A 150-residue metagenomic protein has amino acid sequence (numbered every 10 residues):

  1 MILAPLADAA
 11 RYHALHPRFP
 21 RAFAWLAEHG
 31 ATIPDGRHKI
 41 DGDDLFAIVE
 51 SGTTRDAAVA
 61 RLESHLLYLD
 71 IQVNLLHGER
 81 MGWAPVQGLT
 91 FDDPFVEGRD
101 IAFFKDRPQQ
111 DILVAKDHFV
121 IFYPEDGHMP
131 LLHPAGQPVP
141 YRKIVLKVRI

Functional and structural regions predicted by a protein language model:
M1-V49, D56-S64: A short, N-terminal "cap"/entry segment at the start of jelly-roll beta-barrel domains of the cupin/DSBH fold
G42-D44, S64-Y68, N74-L76, A115 (+1 more regions): Short connector loops at helix/strand junctions that flank enzyme active sites, especially segments positioning acidic
A47-H65, L75-T90, P124: Conserved short histidine dyad/triad with adjacent acidic residue
L67-E79, Q87, P94-D100, F104 (+1 more regions): Short, conserved beta-strand element in jelly-roll/cupin
I71, F119-I121, P138-I150: A short hydrophobic beta-strand segment most commonly corresponding to one strand of the jelly-roll/cupin
L89-D92, P138: A short alpha->loop->secondary-structure connector
I112-H133: Conserved metal-binding segment of the jelly-roll/cupin
